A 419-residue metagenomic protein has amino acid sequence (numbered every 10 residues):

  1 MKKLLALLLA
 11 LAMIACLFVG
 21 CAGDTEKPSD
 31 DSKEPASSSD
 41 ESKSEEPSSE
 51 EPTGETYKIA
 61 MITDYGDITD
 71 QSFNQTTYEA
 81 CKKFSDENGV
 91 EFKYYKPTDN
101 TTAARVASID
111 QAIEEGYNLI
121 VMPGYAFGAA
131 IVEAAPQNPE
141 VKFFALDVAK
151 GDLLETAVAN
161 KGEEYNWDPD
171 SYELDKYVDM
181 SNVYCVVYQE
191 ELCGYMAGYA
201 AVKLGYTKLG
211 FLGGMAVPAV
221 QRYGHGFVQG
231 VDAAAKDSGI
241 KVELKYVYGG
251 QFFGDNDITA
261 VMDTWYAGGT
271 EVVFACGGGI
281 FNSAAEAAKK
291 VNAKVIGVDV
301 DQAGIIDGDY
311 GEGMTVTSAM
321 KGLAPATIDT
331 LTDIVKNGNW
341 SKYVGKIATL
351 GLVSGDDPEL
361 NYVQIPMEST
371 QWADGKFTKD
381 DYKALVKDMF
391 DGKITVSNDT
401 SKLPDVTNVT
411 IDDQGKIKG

Functional and structural regions predicted by a protein language model:
M1-L9: Positively charged n-region of N-terminal signal peptides that target proteins for export
C16-G20: C-terminal motif of bacterial Sec signal peptides marking the signal peptidase cleavage site
A22-T25: Bacterial signal peptide processing site
D30-G419: A residue-level marker of the well-folded mature domains of exported/periplasmic proteins
